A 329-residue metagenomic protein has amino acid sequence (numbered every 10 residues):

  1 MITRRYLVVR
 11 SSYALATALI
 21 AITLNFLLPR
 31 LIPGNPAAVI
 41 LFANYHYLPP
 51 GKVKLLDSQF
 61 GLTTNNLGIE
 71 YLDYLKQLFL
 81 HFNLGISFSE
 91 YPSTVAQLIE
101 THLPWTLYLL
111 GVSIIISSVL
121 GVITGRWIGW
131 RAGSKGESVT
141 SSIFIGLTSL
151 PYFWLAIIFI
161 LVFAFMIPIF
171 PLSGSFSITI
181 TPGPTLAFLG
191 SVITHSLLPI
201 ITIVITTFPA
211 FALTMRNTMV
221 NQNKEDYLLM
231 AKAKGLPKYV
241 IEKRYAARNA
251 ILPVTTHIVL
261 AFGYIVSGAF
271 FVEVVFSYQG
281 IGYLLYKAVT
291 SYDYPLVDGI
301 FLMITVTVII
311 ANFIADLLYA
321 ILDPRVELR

Functional and structural regions predicted by a protein language model:
I2-V9, I123-I160, L252-V254: Cytoplasmic-entry segments and transmembrane alpha-helices of multi-pass inner-membrane transporters
R4, A18, I99, L103-G136 (+1 more regions): Alpha-helical transmembrane segments of integral membrane proteins, especially multi-pass inner/plasma-membrane
V8, S12, L24, V112-I116 (+5 more regions): Hydrophobic residues within alpha-helical transmembrane segments of multi-pass solute transporters/permease subunits
A18-L72, I167-F188: Hydrophobic alpha-helical transmembrane segments of membrane transport/permease proteins and related membrane-embedded
N25, P29, P33, A37 (+7 more regions): Membrane-water interface at transmembrane helix exits
I32, L147-L150, V266: Transmembrane helix irregularities
T63-V122: An internal, D/E-rich "acidic patch" concept
S142-T207: Membrane-water interface segments at transmembrane-helix boundaries in multipass membrane proteins
